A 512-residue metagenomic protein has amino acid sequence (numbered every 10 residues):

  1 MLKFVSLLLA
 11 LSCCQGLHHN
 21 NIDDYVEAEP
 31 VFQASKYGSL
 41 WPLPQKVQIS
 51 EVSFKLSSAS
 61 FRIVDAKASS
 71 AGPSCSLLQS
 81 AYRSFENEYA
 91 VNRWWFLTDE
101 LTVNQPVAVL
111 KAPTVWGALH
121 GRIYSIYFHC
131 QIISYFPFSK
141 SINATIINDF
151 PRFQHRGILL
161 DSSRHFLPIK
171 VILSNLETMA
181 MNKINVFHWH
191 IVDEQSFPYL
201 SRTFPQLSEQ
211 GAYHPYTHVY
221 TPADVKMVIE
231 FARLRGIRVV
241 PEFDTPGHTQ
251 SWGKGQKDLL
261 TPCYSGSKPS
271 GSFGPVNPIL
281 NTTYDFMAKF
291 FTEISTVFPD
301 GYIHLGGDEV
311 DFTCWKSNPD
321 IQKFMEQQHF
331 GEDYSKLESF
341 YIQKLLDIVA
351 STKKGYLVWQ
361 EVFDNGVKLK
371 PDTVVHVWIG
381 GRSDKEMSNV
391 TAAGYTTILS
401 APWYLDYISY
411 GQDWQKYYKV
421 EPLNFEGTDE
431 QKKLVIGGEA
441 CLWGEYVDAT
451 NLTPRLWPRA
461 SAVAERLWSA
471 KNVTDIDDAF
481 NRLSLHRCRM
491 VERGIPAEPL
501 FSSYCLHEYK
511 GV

Functional and structural regions predicted by a protein language model:
L2-Q154, I348-N365, L369-T373, S484-V512: Acidic, contiguous N-terminal accessory segments
L56, D65, R156-L159, H188-H190 (+7 more regions): Structural recognition of the beta-strand scaffold that forms the well-ordered cores of secreted hydrolase catalytic
A71-G72, F166-P168, E194-P198, P246-S251 (+6 more regions): Flexible loop/turn segments at secondary-structure boundaries
G72-Q79, W116-H120, F166-K170, V219 (+7 more regions): Soluble non-cytosolic domains of exported or imported proteins
L101-H304, N318, K344, I348 (+1 more regions): Feature activates predominantly on carbohydrate-active enzymes
P205-L207, K257-L260, Q322, V374-V377 (+1 more regions): Short, hinge-like loop/turn segments at secondary-structure boundaries
S265-V374, G380-N389, G394-Y395: Active-site neighborhood of glycoside hydrolase catalytic domains
Y356-F363, K368-V512: Flexible, acidic glycine-rich loops studded with aromatic residues
